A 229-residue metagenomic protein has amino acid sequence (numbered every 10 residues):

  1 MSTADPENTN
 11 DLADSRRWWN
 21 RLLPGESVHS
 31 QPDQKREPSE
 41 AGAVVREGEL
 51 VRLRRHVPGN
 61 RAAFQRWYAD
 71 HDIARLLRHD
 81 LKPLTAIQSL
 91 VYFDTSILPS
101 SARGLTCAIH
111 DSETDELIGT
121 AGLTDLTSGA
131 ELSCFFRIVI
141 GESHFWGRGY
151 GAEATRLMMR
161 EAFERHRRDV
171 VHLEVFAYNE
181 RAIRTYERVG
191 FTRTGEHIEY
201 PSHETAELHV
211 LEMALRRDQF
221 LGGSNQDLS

Functional and structural regions predicted by a protein language model:
S2-L90, D218-S229: A short, well-structured alpha-helix characteristic of acyl/acetyltransferase catalytic modules
G48, G104, I118, F135 (+2 more regions): Short coil/loop residues immediately preceding or within conserved phosphate-binding loops of NTP-utilizing enzyme
L84-F145, E161, R216-Q219, Q226-L228: Acetyl-CoA-dependent GNAT
G141, G147-E161, I183-R188: Conserved acetyl-CoA-binding loop-helix of GNAT-fold acetyltransferases
G151, T155, Y178-A182, E199-E204: Short glycine/proline-centered loop/turn elements that form peptide/ligand docking sites
E164-E174: Conserved GNAT acetyl-CoA-binding A-motif
H172-V175, T192-E212: Conserved catalytic-core motifs of GNAT/GCN5-like acyltransferases
